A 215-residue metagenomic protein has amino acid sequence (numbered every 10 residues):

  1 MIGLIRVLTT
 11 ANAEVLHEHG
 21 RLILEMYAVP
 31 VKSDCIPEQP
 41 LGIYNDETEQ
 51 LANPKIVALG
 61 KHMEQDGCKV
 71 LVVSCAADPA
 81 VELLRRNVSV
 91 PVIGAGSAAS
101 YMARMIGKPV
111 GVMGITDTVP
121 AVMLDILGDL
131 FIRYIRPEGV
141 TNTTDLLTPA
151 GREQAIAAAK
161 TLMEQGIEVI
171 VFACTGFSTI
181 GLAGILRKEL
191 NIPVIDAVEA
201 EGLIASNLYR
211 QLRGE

Functional and structural regions predicted by a protein language model:
M1-L51, G111-A150: N-terminal glycine-rich anion-binding loop in soluble enzyme alpha/beta folds
S33-D34, V72-V73, V92-A95, V171-F172 (+1 more regions): General beta-strand structural signal in soluble alpha/beta enzymes
N45-H62, P149-A158: Glycine-rich, highly charged phosphate/nucleotide-binding loops
Q50-L83, N87, C174-I180: Beta-alpha junction/loop-to-helix N-cap segments that form part of ligand/metal-binding clefts
M63, C68-K69, G107-K108, I167 (+1 more regions): Short, high-confidence coil segments that cap the C-terminus of an alpha-helix and link into the following beta-strand
V72-V73, A77-A80, A158, M163-E189 (+1 more regions): Hydrophobic alpha-helical
R85-I106, L186-A205: Short, acidic/small-residue loops that bind anionic groups at enzyme active sites
A98-V119, N207, E215: A short beta-strand-loop micro-motif that forms or neighbors metal/cofactor- and ligand-binding patches at active-site
